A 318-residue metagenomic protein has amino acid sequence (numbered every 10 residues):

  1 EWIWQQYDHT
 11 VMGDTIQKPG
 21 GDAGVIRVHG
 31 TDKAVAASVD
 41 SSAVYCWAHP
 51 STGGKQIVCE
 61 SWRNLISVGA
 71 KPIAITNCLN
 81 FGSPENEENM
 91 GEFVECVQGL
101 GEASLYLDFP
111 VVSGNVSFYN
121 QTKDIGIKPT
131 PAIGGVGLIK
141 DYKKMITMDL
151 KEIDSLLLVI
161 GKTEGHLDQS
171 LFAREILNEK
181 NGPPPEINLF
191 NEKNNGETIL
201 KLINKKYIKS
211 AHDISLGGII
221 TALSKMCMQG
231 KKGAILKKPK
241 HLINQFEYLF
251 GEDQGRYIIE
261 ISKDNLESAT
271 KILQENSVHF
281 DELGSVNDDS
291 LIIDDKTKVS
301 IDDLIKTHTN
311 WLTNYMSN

Functional and structural regions predicted by a protein language model:
E1-G165, S170-P184: Glycine-rich phosphate/pyrophosphate-binding loop regions near the starts of catalytic domains
Q6, T10-V11, K55-V58, N194-I208: Short, hydrophobic/aliphatic alpha-helical segments
D32, C96-G99, A103, L107 (+5 more regions): Glycine-/charge-enriched secondary-structure boundary and capping motifs
A36, S41, M145, K193 (+2 more regions): Intrinsic low-complexity, intrinsically disordered segments enriched in polar/basic residues
I187-N194: C-terminal transmembrane module of polytopic alpha-helical membrane proteins
